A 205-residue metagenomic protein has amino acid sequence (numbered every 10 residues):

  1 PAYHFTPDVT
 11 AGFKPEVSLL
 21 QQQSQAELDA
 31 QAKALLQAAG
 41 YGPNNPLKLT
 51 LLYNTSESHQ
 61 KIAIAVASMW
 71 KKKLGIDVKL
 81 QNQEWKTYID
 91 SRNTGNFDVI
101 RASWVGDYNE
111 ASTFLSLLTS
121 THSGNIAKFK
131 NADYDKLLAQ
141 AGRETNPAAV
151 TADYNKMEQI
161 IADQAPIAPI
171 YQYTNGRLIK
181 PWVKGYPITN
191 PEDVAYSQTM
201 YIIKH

Functional and structural regions predicted by a protein language model:
P1-A38, S56-K61: Structural transition elements
P1-F5, P43, Y108-E110: Proline-centered turn/helix-capping motifs that create local helix->coil transitions or kinks
A2-D8, P46-T50, Y171-T174: Short coil/turn segments at secondary-structure boundaries
H4, I62-I64, A111-F114, W182: Short, solvent-exposed loop/turn and secondary-structure capping segments
Q25, I76-N93, T113-P181, H205: Extracytoplasmic/peripheral linker and loop segments enriched in polar/acidic and small residues with frequent Thr/Pro
D29, K33-G106, P147, N175: Ligand/substrate-recognition segments at binding pockets and active sites
F97-D98, L118-S120, P187-I188: Short, hinge-like loop/turn segments at secondary-structure boundaries
R177-H205: Long beta-strand-rich cores associated with HINT superfamily self-processing modules
